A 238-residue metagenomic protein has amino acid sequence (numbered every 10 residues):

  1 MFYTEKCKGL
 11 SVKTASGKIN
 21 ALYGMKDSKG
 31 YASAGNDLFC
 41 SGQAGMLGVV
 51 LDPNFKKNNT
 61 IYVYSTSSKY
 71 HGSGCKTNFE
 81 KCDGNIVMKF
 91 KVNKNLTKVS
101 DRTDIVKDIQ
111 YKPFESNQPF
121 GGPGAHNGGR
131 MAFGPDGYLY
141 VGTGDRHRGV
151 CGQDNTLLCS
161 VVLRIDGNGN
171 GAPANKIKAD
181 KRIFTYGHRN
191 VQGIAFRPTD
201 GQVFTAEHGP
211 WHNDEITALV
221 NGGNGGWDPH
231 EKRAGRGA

Functional and structural regions predicted by a protein language model:
F2-D27: Beta-propeller domains
T4, S11, G30-C40, A44-M46 (+3 more regions): Beta-propeller domain segments
G9, T60, G137-Y140, G201-Q202: Generic structural signal for coil-to-beta-strand starts
G17-A21, V92-D104, N170-D180, G223-W227: Beta-strand initiation motifs
Y23-K26, L38-S41, V106-I109, G121-P123 (+1 more regions): Surface loop/turn motifs at the tips and blade-to-blade linkers of beta-strand repeat domains
G74-A132: Asp-box/WD-like beta-propeller blade repeats and closely related beta-sheet repeat scaffolds
F120-R146, N155, S160-V161: Aromatic- and glycine-enriched pocket-lining scaffold segments that form the walls of small-molecule binding clefts
